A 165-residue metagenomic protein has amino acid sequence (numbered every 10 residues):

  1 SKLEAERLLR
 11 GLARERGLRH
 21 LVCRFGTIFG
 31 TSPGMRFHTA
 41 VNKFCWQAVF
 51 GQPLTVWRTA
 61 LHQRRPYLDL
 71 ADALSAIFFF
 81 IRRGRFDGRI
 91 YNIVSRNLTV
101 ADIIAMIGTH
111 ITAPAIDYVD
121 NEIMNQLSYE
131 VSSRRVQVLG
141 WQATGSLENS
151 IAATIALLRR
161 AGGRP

Functional and structural regions predicted by a protein language model:
S1: Active-site helix of classical SDR
E4: Active-site His/Glu-centered metal-binding helix of metallohydrolases
R7-R65, L70-S75, I107-G108: NAD(P)-dependent short-chain dehydrogenase/reductase
Q52, W57-P165: C-terminal substrate-binding subdomain of Rossmann-fold SDR/epimerase-dehydratase oxidoreductases
